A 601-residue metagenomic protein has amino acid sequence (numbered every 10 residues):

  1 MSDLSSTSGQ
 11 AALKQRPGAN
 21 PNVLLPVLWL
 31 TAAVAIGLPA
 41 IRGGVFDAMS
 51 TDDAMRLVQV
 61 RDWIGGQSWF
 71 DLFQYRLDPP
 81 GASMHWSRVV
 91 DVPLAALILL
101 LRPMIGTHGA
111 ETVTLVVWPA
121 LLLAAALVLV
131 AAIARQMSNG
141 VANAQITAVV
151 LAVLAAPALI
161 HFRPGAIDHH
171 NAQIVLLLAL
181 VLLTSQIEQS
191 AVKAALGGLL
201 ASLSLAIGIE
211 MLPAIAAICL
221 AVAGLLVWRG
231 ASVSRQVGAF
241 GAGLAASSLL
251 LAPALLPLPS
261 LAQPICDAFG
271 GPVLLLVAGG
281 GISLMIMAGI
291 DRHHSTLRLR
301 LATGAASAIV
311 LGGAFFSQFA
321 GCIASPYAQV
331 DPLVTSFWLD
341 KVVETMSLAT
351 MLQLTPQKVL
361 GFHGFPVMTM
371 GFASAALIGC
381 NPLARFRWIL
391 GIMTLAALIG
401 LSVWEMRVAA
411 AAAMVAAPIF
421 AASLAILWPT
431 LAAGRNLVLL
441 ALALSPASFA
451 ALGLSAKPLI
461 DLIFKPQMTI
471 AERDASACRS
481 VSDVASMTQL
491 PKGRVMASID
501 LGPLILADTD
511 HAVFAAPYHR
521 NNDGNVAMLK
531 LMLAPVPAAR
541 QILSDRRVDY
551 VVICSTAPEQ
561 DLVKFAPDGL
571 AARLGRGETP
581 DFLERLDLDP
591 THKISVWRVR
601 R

Functional and structural regions predicted by a protein language model:
M1-I41, I146, G289-S307: Start-transfer (signal-anchor) and selected internal transmembrane alpha helices of multi-pass inner/ER membrane
D3-S8, S445-R601: Extracytoplasmic
L28-A33, W118-M137, N143-E188, K193-W228 (+2 more regions): Membrane-embedded helix bundles of polyisoprenyl
L38-S138, A142-L176, S204, I209: Active-site lumenal/periplasmic loops and adjacent helix-entry segments of GT-C-fold, multi-pass membrane
R102-H108, L255-A268, A328-G364: Juxtamembrane membrane-water interface segments that cap and precede transmembrane helices
G230-G238, H294-A305, A320, V367-M393: Membrane-interface helix-loop-helix junctions at transmembrane boundaries of multi-pass membrane enzymes, predominantly
G304-A308, I426-L459: Signature aromatic-anchored transmembrane alpha helix within multi-pass, membrane-resident enzymes that catalyze glycan
G364-T369, W404-L442: Hydrophobic/aromatic-rich transmembrane helices and adjacent perimembrane loops
